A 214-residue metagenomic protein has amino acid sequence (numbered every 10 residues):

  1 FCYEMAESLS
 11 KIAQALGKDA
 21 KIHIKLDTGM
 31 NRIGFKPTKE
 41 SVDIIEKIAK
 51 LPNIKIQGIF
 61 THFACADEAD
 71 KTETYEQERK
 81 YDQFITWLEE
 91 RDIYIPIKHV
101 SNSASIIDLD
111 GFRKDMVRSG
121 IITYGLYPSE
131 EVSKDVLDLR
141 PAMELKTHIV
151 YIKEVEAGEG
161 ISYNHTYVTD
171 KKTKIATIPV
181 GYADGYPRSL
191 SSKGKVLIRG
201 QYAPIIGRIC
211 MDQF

Functional and structural regions predicted by a protein language model:
F1-M5: A glycine-rich helix N-cap at a beta->alpha junction
A6-E7, K11-K21, T28-H148, V155-E156: Active-site loop/helix belt of alpha/beta enzymes
A15, R140-M143, V168-T169, P187 (+1 more regions): Sterically constrained small-residue positions within well-ordered secondary structures of folded domains
H23-K25, G58, H99, T177-P179 (+2 more regions): Conserved beta-strand segments that form the floor/walls of ligand-binding pockets within enzyme and binding domains
S101, V150-I152, R199, I206: Generic beta-strand/beta-sheet core signal
L145-S192: Functionally critical, mid-to-C-terminal surface segments that flank or help form catalytic/ligand
T173, A183-G185, S189-F214: Compact, glycine-rich, soluble single-domain proteins
